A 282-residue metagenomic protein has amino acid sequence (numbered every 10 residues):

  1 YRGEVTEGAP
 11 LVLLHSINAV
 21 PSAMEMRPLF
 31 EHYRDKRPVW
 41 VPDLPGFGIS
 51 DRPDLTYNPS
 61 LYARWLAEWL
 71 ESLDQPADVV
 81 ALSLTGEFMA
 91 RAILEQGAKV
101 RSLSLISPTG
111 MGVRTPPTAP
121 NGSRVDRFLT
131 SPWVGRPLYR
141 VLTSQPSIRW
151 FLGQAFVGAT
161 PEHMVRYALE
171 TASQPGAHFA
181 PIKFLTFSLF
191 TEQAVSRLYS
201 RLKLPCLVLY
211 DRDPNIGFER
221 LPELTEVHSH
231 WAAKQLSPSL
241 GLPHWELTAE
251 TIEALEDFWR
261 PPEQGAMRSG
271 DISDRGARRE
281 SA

Functional and structural regions predicted by a protein language model:
G3-I49: Conserved HGGG/HGGXW glycine-rich cap/lid loop of the alpha/beta-hydrolase fold
W40-V80: Active-site loop/oxyanion-hole signature of alpha/beta-hydrolase fold enzymes
V79-L82, I106: Short beta-strand immediately N-terminal to the catalytic nucleophile in serine-hydrolase-like folds
A81, T85-M89: Gly/Ala-rich beta-loop-alpha elbow adjacent to hydrolase catalytic centers
L94, V100-V134: Flexible "cap/lid" loop of the alpha/beta hydrolase fold
R140-L198: Conserved alpha/beta-hydrolase catalytic His-Asp/Glu region
R201-G241, W245: Conserved loop-alpha-helix segment in the C-terminal half of the alpha/beta-hydrolase fold that carries the catalytic
S229-A282: Catalytic active-site module of serine/aspartate enzymes centered on a nucleophile-bearing elbow/loop
